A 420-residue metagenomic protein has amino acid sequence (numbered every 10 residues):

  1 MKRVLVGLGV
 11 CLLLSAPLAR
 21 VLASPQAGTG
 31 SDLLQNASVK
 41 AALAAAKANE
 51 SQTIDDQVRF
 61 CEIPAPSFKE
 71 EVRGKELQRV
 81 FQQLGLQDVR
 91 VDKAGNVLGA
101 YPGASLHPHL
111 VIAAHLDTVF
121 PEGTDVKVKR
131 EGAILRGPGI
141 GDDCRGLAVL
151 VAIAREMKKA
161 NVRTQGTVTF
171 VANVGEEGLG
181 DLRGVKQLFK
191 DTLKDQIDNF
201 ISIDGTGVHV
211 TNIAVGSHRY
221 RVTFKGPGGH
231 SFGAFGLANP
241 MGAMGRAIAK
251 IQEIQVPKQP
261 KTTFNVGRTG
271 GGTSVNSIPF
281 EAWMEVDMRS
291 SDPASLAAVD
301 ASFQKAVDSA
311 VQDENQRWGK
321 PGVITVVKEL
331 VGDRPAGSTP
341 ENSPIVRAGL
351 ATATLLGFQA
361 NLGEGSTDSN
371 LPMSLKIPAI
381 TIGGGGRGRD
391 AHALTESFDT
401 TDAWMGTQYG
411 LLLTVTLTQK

Functional and structural regions predicted by a protein language model:
M1-V4, G166: Positively charged n-region of N-terminal signal peptides that target proteins for export
G7-R20: Bacterial N-terminal signal peptides
V21-P66, A214-G216: N-terminal hydrophobic or amphipathic helices/low-complexity stretches enriched in small/hydrophobic/Pro/Gly
S24-A41, Q57, M241-K420: Metal-dependent amide/peptide-bond hydrolase catalytic core, centered on the "pita-bread" metallohydrolase fold
I54-H107: A non-catalytic alpha/beta surface segment that caps or lines the substrate-entry region of metallo-dependent hydrolase
A100-C144, Q165, I201: Catalytic-core environment of secreted peptidases
V126-G137, K225-G229, D390-L394: Glycine/charged-rich beta-loop-alpha catalytic/anionic-binding loops adjacent to active sites
I134, G139-S217, P257, N276 (+1 more regions): Acidic/histidine-rich catalytic neighborhood of metal-dependent amide-processing enzymes
